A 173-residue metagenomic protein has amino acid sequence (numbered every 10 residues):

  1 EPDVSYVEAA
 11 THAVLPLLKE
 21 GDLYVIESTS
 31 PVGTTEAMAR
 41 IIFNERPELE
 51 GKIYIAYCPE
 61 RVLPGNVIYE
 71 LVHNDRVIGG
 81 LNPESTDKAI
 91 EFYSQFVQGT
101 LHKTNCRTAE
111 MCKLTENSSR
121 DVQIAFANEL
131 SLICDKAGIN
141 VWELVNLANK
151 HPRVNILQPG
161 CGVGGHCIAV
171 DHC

Functional and structural regions predicted by a protein language model:
E1-R61: Rossmann-like NAD(P)(H) cofactor-binding subdomain of soluble oxidoreductases
V25-E27, A127, L157-P159: Short beta-strands and strand-loop turn motifs
I26-P31, S118, I133, G162-G164: Conserved short loop/turn motifs at secondary-structure junctions
T35, V67, G162-H166: Gly/Ser/Thr-rich beta-alpha loop segments that engage phosphate groups in nucleotides
R40-C58, V62-V154: Internal alpha-helical scaffold of NAD(P)-dependent oxidoreductase catalytic cores
L157-H172: Conserved phosphate/anionic-ligand binding catalytic regions in large, soluble enzymes, centered on
